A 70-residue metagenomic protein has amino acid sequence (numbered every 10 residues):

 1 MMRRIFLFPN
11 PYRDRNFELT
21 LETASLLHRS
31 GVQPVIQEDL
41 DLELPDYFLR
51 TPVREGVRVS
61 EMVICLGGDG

Functional and structural regions predicted by a protein language model:
M1-M62, L66: ATP/NTP phosphate-donor binding region
D69: A donor-sugar binding/catalytic signature common to diverse glycosyltransferases and related nucleotide-sugar
